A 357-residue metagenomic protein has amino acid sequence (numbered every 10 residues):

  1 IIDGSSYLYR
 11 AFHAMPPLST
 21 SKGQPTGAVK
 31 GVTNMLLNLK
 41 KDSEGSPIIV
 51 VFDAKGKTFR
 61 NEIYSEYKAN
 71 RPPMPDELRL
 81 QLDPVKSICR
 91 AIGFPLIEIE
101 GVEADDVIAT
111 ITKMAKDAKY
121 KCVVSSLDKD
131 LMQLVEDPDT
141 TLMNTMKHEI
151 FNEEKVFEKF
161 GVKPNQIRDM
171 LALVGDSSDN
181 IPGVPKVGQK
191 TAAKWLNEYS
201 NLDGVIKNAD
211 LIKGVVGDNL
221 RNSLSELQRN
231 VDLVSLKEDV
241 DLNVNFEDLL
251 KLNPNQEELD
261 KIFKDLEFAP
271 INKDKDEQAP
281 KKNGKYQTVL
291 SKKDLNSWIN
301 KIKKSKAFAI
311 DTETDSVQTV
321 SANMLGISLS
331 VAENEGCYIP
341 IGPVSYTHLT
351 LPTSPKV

Functional and structural regions predicted by a protein language model:
I1-I49, D53, F59-Y64: Non-catalytic, usually N-terminal nucleic-acid engagement modules in DNA/RNA processing proteins
G4-A11, P16, D274, A307 (+1 more regions): Metal-dependent catalytic core segments for phosphate chemistry
L18-S19, A69-L242: Extended two-metal-dependent nuclease catalytic cores across DNA- and RNA-processing enzymes
K40-V51, K121-V124, K129-Q133, E226 (+2 more regions): Structured, non-catalytic alpha/beta "coupling" segments that mediate domain-domain communication and provide generic
K86, I97, A309, Y338 (+1 more regions): Duplex nucleic acid-engaging cores and interfaces of nucleic-acid transaction enzymes
N245, L249-I327: Long, highly charged low-complexity segments
T347-T353: Conserved small/polar residues in nucleotide/adenosyl-binding loops
